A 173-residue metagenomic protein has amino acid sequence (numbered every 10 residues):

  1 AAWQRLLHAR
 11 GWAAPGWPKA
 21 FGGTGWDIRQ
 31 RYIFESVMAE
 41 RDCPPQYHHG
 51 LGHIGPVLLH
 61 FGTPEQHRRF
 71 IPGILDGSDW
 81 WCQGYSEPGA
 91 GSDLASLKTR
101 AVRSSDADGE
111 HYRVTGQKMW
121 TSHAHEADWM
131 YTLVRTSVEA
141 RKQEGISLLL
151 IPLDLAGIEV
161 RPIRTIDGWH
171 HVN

Functional and structural regions predicted by a protein language model:
A1-Q4, G22, D93, A140 (+1 more regions): A short, flexible low-complexity segment enriched in Lys/Arg and Gly/Pro that occurs in N-terminal basic tails
Q4-S78, H123-W129: Internal helix-loop-helix
G77-Y85: A short, Trp-centered hydrophobic/proline-enriched beta-strand micro-motif
A90-S92, M119-A124, W169: Glycine-rich phosphate/pyrophosphate-binding beta-alpha loops
K98, E110-E159: A short core secondary-structure module
T99-R103: A structural signal for short hydrophobic beta-strand segments in well-ordered beta-sheet cores
S104-G109: Intrinsically disordered, low-complexity terminal tails and inter-domain linkers enriched for S/T/G/P/D/E
A156-N173: Flexible, small-/acidic-enriched active-site or ligand-binding loops
